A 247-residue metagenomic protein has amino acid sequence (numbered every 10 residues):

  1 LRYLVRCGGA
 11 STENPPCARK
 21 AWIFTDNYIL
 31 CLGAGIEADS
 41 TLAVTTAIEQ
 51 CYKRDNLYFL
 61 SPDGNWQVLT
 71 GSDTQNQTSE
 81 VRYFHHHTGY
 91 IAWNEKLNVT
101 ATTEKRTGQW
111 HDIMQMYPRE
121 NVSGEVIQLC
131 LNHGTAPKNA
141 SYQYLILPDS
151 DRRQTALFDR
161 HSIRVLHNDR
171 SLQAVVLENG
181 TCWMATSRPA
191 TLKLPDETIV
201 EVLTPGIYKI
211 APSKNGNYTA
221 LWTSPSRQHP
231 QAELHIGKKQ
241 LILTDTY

Functional and structural regions predicted by a protein language model:
L1-Q75, S79-E80, H86-T88, E95-T100: Catalytic and substrate-binding regions of extracellular carbohydrate-active enzymes, especially polysaccharide lyases
C7, G35-E37, K96, K105 (+2 more regions): Secondary-structure transition/turn motif
E13-P15, I23-Y28, D39-L42, Y52 (+4 more regions): A structural signal for short secondary-structure junctions
K20-I23, G89-Q109, C182-S187, E201 (+1 more regions): Broad, structure-driven detector of short, well-ordered beta-strand segments within folded domains
W66-Q128, L192, I199, H229: Trp/Gly-enriched beta-strand surface patches
Q75, F84, G89-I91, A140-L145 (+1 more regions): C-terminal beta-strand-rich structural cap/linker in extracellular carbohydrate-active enzymes
V99-G180, E233-G237: Beta-strand-rich recognition/accessory modules
L147-Y247: Non-catalytic terminal regions with compositionally biased, polar/charged low complexity
